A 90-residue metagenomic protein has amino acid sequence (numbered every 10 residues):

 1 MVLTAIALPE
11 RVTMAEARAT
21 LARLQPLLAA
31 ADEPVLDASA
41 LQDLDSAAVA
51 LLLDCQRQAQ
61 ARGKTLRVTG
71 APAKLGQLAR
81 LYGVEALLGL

Functional and structural regions predicted by a protein language model:
M1-L44, L53-L90: STAS-like cytosolic regulatory interaction modules
